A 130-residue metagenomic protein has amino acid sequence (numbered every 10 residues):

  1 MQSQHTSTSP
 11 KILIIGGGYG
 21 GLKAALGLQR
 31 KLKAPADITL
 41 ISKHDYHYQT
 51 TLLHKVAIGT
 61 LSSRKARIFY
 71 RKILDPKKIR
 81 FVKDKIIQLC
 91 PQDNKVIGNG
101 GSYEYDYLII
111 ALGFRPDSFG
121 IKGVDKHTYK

Functional and structural regions predicted by a protein language model:
M1-K11, K78-K130: FAD-binding core/adjacent interface of flavoenzyme oxidoreductases
Q2-R80, V124: Beta1-alpha1 glycine-rich phosphate/pyrophosphate-binding loop at the start of Rossmann-like nucleotide-binding domains
